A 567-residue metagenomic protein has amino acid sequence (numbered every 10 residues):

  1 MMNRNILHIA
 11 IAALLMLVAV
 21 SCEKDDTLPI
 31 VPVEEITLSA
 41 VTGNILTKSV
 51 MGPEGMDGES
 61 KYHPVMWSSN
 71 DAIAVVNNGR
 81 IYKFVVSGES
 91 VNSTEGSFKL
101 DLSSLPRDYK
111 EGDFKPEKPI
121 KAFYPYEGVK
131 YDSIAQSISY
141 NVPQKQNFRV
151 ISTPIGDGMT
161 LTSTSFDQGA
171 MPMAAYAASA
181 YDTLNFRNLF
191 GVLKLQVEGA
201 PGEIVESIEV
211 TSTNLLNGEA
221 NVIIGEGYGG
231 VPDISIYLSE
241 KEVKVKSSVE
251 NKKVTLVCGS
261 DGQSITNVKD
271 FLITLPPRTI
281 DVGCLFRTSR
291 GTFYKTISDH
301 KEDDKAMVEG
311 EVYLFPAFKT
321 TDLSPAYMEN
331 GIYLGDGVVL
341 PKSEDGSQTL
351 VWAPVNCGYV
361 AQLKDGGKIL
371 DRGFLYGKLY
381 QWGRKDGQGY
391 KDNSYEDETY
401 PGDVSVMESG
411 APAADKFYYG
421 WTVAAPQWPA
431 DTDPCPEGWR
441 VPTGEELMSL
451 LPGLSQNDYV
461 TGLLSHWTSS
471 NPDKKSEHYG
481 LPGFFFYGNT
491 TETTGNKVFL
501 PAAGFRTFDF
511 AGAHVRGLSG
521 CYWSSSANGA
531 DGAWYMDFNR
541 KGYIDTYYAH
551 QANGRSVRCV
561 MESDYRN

Functional and structural regions predicted by a protein language model:
N3-I11, V20-P325: Sec-type signal peptide cleavage vicinity
V41, F123-P125, Y176-A178, E198 (+8 more regions): Structured loops at beta-to-helix junctions and adjacent beta-edge loops in soluble globular domains
T47-M66, V360-T399, A511-L518, A533-A549: Short, polar loop/linker segments at the starts of domains and inter-domain junctions
G52-K61, D108-E111, I155-G169, V245 (+6 more regions): Surface-exposed intrinsically disordered loops and tails
V76, K121-F123, V192-Q196, E209 (+7 more regions): Residues within well-ordered beta-strands of beta-sheet-rich folds
R278-D281, L285-S289, A306-V312, A317-A430 (+3 more regions): Short, compositionally biased
C357-A361, R384, A411-D433, E437-N567: C-terminal, surface-exposed recognition/capping segments
